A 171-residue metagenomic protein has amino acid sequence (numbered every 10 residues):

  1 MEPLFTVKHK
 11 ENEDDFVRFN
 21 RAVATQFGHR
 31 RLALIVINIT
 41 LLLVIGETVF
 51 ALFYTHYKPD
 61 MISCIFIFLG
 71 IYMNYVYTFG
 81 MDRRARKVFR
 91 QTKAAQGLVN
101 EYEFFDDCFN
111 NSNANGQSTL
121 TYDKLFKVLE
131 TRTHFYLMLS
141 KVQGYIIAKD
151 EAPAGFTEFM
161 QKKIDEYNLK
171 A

Functional and structural regions predicted by a protein language model:
M1-T40: N-terminal membrane-targeting/pre-transmembrane regions
F5, S118-L120, Y145: Short beta-strand segments
N12, F109-N110, T119-T133: Phosphoinositide-dependent membrane-docking surfaces
H29-K93: Alpha-helical transmembrane spans
V76-T119: Conserved beta-hairpin
V99-E101, F126-K127, Y136: Short, surface-exposed charged micro-motifs
E103-F104, E130, L139: Generic beta-strand structural signal
H134-A171: A membrane-cytosol interface segment of integral membrane proteins
